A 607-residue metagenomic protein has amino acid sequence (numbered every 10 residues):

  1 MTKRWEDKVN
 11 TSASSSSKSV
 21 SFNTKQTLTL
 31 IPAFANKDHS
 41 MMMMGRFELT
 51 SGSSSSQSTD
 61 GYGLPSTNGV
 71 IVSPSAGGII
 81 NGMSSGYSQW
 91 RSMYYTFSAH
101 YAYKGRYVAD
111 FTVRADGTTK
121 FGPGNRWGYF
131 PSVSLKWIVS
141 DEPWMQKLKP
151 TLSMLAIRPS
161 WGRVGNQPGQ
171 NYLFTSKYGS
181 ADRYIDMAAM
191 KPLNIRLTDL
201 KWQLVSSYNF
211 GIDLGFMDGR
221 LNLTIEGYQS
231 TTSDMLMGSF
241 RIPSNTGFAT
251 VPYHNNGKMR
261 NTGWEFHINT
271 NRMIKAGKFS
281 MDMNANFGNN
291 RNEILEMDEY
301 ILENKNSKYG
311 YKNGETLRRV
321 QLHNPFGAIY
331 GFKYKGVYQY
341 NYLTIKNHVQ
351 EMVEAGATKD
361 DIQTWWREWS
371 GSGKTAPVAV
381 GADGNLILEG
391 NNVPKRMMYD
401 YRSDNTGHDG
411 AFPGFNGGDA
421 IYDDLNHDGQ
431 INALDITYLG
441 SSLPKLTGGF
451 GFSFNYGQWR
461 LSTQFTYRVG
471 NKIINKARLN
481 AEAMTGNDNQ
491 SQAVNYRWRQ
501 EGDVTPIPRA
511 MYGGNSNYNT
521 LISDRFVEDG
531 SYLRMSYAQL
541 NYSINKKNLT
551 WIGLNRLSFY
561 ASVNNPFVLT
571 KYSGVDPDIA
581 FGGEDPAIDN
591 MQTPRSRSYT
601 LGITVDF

Functional and structural regions predicted by a protein language model:
M1-N324, Y518, I522-F607: Extracellular/periplasmic, surface-exposed regions of secreted and cell-surface proteins
S58, H254, M273-Y438, N564: Conserved small-residue
R106, T118, N385-L388, N392-D423 (+1 more regions): Extracytoplasmic gating/loop element in the C-terminal half of outer-membrane beta-barrel translocons and assembly
N286-G288, G457-R460: P-loop NTPase catalytic cores that bind/hydrolyze ATP
